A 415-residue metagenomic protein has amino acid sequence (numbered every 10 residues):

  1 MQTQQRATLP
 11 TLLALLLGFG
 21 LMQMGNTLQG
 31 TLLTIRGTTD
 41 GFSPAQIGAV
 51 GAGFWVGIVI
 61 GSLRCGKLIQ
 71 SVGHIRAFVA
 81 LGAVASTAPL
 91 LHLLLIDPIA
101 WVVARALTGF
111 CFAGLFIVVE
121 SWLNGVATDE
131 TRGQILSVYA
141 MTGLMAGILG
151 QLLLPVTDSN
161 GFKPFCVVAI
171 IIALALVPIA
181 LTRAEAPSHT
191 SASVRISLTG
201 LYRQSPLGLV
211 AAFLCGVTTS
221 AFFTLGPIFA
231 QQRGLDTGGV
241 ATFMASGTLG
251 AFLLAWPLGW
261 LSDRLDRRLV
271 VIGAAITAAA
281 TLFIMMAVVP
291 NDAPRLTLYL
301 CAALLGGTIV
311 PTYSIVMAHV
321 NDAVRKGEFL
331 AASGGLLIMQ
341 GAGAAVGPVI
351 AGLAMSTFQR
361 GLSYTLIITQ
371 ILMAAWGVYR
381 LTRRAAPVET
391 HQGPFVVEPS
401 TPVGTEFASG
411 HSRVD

Functional and structural regions predicted by a protein language model:
M1-A7, P187-L198, R380-D415: Intrinsic disorder in cytosolic terminal tails and internal cytosolic loops of multi-pass membrane transporters
Q5-W55, G208, S220-F229, R233-D236 (+1 more regions): Helix-loop boundary and gating motifs at the non-cytosolic
G61-G73, L154, D158, L254-R267 (+1 more regions): Helix-to-loop junctions at the C-terminal end of transmembrane segments in multipass secondary transporters
R76-L91, A169, L269-I284: Structural signature of the two symmetry-related core transmembrane helices
I99-L107, L296-L304: Paired small-residue
A106-M141: Cytoplasmic helix-loop-helix junction between adjacent transmembrane helices in 12-TM secondary transporters
G114-A127, V310-V324: Intracellular juxtamembrane helix-capping segments at the cytosolic ends of symmetry-related transmembrane helices
L154-P155, A169-T190, A374-R383: C-terminal membrane-cytosol helix-exit motif in multi-pass small-molecule transporters
